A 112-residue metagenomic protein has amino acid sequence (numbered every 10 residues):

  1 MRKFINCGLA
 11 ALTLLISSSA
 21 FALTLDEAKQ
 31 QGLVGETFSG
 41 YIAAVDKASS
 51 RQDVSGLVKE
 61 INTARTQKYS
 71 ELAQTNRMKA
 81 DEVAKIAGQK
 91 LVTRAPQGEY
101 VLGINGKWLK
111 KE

Functional and structural regions predicted by a protein language model:
M1-G8: Bacterial N-terminal signal peptides that target proteins for export
L9-L14: Hydrophobic helical h-region of N-terminal Sec-dependent signal peptides in bacterial secretory/periplasmic proteins
S17-S19: N-terminal signal peptide c-region/cleavage motif recognized by signal peptidases
L23-G56, N76-E112: Amphipathic, charged alpha-helical segments and their helix-to-coil junctions in extracytoplasmic/peripheral assemblies
L57-A73: Short, well-ordered alpha-helical segments
